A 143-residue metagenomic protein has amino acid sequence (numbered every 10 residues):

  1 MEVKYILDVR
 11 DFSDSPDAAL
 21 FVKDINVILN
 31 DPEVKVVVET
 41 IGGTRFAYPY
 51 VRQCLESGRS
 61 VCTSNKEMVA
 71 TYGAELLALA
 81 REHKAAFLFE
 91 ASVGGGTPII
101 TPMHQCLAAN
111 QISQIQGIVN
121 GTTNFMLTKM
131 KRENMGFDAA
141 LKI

Functional and structural regions predicted by a protein language model:
M1-S57: N-terminal glycine-/serine-/threonine-rich beta1-alpha1-beta2 phosphate-ribose binding loop of Rossmann-like
R10-S13, I28, M68, G94 (+1 more regions): Residue-level detector of flexible, active-site-proximal loop/helix-junction positions within diverse enzyme catalytic
V22, V38-E39, C62-S64, F87-E90 (+1 more regions): General beta-strand structural signal in soluble alpha/beta enzymes
V27-N30, A78, Q105, K142-I143: Charged/polar, solvent-exposed surface patches and flexible loops
V34-V36, S60-C62, F125-M126: A short, structure-level motif marking secondary-structure boundaries and short turns
I41, F46-S57, S64-C106: Rossmann-fold NAD(P)-binding glycine/threonine-rich loop
G73, A86-I143: Core active-site phosphate/anionic-ligand binding loop and the adjoining beta-turn-alpha structural block in enzyme
